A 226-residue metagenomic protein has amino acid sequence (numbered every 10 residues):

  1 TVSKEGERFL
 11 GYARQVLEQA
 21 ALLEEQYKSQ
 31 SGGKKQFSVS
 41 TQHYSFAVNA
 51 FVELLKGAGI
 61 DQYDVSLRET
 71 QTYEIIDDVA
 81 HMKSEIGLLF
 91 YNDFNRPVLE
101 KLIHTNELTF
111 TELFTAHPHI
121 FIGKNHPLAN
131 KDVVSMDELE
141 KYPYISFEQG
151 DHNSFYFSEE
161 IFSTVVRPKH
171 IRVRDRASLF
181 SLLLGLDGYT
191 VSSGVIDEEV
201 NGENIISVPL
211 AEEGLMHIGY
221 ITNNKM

Functional and structural regions predicted by a protein language model:
V2-S29: Alpha-helical "hinge/linker" immediately C-terminal to small N-terminal DNA-binding modules
E25, G32-D77: N-terminal winged-helix
S31, L102-P118, I122-Y144: Flexible hinge/capping segments at coil-to-helix
A47-A50, N92, R96, D132 (+2 more regions): Secondary-structure junction motif
E53-L54, Y73-P118, I122, I205-S207: Short beta-strand-centered segments that line the small-molecule binding cleft or hinge of alpha/beta clamshell
A80-E85, Q149-I206: Hydrophobic hinge/microswitch elements
V98, H104-T111, A116, A177-K225: Beta-alpha-beta core module
F121-A129, H217-M226: A bilobed periplasmic-binding-protein/Venus flytrap-type ligand-binding module shared by bacterial periplasmic
